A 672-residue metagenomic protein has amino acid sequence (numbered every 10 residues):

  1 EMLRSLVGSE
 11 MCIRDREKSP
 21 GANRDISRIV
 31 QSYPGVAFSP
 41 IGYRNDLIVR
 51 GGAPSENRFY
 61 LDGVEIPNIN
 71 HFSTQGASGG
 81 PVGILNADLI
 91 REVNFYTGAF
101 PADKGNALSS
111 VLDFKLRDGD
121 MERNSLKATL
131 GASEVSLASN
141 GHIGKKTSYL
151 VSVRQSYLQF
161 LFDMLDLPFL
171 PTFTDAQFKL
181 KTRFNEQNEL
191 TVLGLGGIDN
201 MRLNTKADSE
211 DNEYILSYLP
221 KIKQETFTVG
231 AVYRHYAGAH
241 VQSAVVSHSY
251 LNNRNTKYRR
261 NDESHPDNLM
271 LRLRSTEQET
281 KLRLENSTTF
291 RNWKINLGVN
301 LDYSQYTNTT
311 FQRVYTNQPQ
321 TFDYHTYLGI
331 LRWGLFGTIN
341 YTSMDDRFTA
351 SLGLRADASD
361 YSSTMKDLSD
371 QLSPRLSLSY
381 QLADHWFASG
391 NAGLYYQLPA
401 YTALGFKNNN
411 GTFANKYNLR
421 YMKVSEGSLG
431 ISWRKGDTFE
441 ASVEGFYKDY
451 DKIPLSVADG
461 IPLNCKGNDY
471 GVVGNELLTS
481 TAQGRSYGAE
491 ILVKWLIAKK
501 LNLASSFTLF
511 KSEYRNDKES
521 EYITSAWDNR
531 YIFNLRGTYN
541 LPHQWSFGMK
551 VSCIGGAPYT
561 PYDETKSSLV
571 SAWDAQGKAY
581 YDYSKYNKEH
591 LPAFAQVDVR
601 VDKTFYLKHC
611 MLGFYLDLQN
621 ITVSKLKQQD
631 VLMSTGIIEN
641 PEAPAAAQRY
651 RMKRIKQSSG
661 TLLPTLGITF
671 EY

Functional and structural regions predicted by a protein language model:
S9-F100, V111-R117: Periplasmic N-terminal accessory/gating domains of Gram-negative outer-membrane beta-barrel systems
N70, K206-D211, T307-V314, D384-G427 (+3 more regions): Surface-exposed extracellular loop regions of Gram-negative outer-membrane beta-barrel proteins, predominantly
G131-Q155, L167-M201, P220-S243, H248 (+1 more regions): Transmembrane beta-barrel wall of Gram-negative outer-membrane proteins
L158, E189-Y236, Q242, Y250-Q278 (+1 more regions): Flexible loop and strand-edge segments within Gram-negative outer membrane beta-barrel domains
L195, S287, N292-N296, N300 (+4 more regions): Structural signature of Gram-negative outer-membrane beta-barrels, strongest in the C-terminal barrel of TonB-dependent
L273-S275, E279-E285, D323-F336, K416 (+5 more regions): Outer membrane beta-barrel strand-and-loop segments of large Gram-negative receptors, especially TonB-dependent
T342-M344, Y447-D449, Y470-P561: Gram-negative outer-membrane beta-barrel transporters
D451, L503, C553-G577, P592-Q596 (+1 more regions): C-terminal beta-signal and adjacent terminal beta-strands/loops of Gram-negative outer-membrane beta-barrel proteins
